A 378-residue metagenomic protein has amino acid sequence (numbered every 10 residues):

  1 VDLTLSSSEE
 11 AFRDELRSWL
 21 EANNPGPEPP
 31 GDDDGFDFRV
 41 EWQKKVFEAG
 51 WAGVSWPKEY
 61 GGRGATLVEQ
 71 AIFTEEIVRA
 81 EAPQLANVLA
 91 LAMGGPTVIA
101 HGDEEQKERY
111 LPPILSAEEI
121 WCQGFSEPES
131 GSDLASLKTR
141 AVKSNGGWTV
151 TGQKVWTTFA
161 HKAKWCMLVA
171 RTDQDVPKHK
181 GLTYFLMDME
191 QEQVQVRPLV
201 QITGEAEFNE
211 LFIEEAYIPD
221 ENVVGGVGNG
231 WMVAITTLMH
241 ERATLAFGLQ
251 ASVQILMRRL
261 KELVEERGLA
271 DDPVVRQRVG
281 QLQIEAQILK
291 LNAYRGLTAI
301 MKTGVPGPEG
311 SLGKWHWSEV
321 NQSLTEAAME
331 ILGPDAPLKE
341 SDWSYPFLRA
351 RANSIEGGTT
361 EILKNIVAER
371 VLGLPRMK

Functional and structural regions predicted by a protein language model:
V1-V88, R109-S116, L245, R258-E262 (+6 more regions): Amphipathic, small/basic residue-rich leader segments at the start of a protein or domain
S7, V194-K290, N353: Glycine-rich beta->alpha junctions and the first turn(s) of the following alpha-helix
E28-D33, E265, L269-R276, Q287-S341: C-terminal helix-coil-helix/basic helical segment that borders enzyme active sites and/or dimer interfaces and provides
F47-E118, F159-W165, A286, I300-P308 (+3 more regions): Internal helix-loop-helix
V68, I72-F73, M93, W231-R242 (+2 more regions): Glycine-rich phosphate/cofactor-binding loops in nucleotide/flavin-utilizing enzymes
A117-F125, V169: A short, Trp-centered hydrophobic/proline-enriched beta-strand micro-motif
T139-V142: A structural signal for short hydrophobic beta-strand segments in well-ordered beta-sheet cores
G147, T151-R197: A short core secondary-structure module
